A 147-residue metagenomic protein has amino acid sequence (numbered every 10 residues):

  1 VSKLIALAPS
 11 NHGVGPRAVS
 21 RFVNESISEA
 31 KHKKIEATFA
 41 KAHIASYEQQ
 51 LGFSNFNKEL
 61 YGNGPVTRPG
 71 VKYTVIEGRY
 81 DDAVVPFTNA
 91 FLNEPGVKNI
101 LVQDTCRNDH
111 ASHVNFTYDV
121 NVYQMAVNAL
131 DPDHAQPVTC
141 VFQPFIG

Functional and structural regions predicted by a protein language model:
V1-L60: Serine-dependent carboxylesterase/thioesterase catalytic core of lipase-like alpha/beta-hydrolase/SGNH enzymes
E25-S26, V66-G147: C-terminal catalytic-base region of ester-bond hydrolases, centering on the histidine of the charge-relay
